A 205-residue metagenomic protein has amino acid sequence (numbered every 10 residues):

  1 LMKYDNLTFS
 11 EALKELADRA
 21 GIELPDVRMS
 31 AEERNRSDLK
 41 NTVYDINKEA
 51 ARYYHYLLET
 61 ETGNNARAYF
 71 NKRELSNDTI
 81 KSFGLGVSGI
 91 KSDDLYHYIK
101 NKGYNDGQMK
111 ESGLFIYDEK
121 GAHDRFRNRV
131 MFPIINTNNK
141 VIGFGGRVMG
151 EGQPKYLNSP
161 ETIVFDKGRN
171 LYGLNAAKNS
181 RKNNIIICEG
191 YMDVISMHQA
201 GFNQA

Functional and structural regions predicted by a protein language model:
L1-N101, D106-G107, E111, S159 (+1 more regions): Non-catalytic accessory segments of DNA primases and related replication-initiation nucleases
N35-E49, I90-A205: Phosphate-handling DNA/RNA-contact segment within nucleic-acid enzymes
